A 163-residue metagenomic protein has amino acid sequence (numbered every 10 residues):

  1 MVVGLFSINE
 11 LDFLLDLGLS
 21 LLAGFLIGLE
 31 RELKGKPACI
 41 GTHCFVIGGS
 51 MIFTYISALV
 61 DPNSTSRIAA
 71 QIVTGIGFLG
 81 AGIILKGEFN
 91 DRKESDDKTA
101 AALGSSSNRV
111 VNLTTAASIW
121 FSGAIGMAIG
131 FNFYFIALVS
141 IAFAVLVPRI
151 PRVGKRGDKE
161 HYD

Functional and structural regions predicted by a protein language model:
M1-A70, F131-F133, A137-V139, V147-D163: Alpha-helical transmembrane segments and their membrane-interface boundaries that form or gate the permeation pathway
G18-L21, I76, A117, I141: Residue-level signal for the membrane-embedded core of alpha-helical transmembrane segments, especially mid-helix
L22-I27, F78-K86: Hydrophobic transmembrane alpha-helices of secondary-active transporters and Na+-translocating membrane complexes
L33-V46, N63-V73, F89-I119: Short, non-helical or kinked segments that cap or interrupt transmembrane helices
H43-Y55, G75-L79, L113-A128: Small-residue-rich segments of transmembrane alpha-helices in multi-pass membrane proteins, especially helix faces
I76-G82, F143-V153: Alpha-helical transmembrane segments and their membrane-interface exit regions
E88-F89, A144: Hydrophobic alpha-helical elements and their junctions with loops/disorder across both membrane and soluble proteins
S106-P148: Structural signal for the N-terminal portions of transmembrane helices and their immediately preceding loop/interface
